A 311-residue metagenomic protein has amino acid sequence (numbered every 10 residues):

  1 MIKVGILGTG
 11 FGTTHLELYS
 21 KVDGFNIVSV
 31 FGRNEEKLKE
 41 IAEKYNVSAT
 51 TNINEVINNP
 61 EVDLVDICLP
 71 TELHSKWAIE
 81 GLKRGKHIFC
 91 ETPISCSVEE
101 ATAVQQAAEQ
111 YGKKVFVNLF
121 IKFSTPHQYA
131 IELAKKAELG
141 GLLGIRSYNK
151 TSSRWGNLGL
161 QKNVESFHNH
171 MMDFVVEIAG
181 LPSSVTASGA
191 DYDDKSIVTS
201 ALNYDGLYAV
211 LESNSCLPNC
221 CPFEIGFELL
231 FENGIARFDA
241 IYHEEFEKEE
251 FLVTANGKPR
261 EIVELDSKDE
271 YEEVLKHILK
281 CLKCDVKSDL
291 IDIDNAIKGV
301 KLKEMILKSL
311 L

Functional and structural regions predicted by a protein language model:
M1-Y45, L279: N-terminal Rossmann-like dinucleotide-binding module
H15, Y45-Q105: Beta-loop-alpha module in the N-terminal Rossmann-like domain of NAD(P)-dependent dehydrogenases, especially those
V47, R84-K86, Y111-K113, G206-L207: A short helix->loop->beta-strand "cap" motif at the edges of active sites that frequently abuts
T51, C90, V115-V117, F238: Hydrophobic residues in well-ordered beta-strands that form the structural core
E55, L64-L69, Q110-K113, V263 (+1 more regions): C-terminal helix-rich "cap/oligomerization" subdomain common to oxidoreductases
S95-W155: A contiguous active-site-proximal alpha/beta segment in oxidoreductase catalytic domains
S166-E244, L275-D285: Contiguous beta-strand/loop segments that form the cofactor/metal-binding neighborhood of enzyme cores
F227-L229, E244-G257: Short polybasic amphipathic segments
